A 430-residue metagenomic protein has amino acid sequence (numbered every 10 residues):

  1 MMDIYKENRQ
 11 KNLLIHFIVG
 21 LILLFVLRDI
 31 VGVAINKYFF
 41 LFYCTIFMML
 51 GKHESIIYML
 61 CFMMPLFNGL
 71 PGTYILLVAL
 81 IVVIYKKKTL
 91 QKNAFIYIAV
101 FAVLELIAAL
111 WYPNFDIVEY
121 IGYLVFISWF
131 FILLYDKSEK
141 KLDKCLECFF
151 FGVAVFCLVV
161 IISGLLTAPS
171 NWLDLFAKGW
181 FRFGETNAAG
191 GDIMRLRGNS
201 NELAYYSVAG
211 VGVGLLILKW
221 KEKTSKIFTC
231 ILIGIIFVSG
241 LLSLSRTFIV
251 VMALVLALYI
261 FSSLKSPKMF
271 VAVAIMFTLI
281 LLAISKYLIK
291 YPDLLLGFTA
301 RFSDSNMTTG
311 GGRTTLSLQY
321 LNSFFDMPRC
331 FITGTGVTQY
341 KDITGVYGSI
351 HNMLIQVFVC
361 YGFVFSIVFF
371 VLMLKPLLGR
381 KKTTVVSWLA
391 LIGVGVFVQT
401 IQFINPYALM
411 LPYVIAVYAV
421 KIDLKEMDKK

Functional and structural regions predicted by a protein language model:
M1-K11, G51, V414-K430: A juxtamembrane structural motif centered on a specific transmembrane helix
D3-Y85, I107, V394, L411: N-terminal signal-anchor transmembrane segment
D29-A34, F67-I75, P113-I121, R197-Y205 (+3 more regions): Helix-loop-helix junctions and helix-breaking kinks within/between transmembrane helices of multi-pass membrane
I75-V78, A94-L106, P113-Y135, E147-V153: Aromatic-anchored transmembrane helix interface
K144-A177, R197-L244, I249-F261: Alpha-helical transmembrane segments of multi-pass inner-membrane proteins
I162-A168, S263-D304, F324-D326: A membrane-periplasm/extracellular boundary helix in multi-pass inner-membrane enzymes that assemble envelope glycans
T299-Y361: Long extracytoplasmic/lumenal interhelical loops at the membrane interface of multi-pass membrane proteins
C360-G395, Y413, Y418, I422-E426: Hydrophobic transmembrane alpha-helices and their immediate junctions
